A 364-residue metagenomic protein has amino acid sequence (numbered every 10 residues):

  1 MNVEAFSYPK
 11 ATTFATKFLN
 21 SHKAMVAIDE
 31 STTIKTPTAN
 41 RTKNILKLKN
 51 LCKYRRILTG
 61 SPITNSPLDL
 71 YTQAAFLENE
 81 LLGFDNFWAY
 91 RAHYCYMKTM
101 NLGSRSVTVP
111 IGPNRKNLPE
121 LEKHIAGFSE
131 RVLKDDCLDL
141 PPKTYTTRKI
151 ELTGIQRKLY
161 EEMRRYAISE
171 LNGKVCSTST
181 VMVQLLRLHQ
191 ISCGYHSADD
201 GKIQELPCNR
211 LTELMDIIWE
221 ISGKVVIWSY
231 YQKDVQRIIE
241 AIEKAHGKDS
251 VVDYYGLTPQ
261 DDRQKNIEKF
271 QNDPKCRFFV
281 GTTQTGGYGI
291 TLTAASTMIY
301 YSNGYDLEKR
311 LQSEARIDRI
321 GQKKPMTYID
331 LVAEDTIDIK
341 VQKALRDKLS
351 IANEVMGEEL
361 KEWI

Functional and structural regions predicted by a protein language model:
M1-A5, T16-N20, N40-K53, G83-I203 (+2 more regions): Inter-lobe coupling linker of SF2 helicases/translocases
N2-Y8, T33-N40, Y231-K233, V251-Q264 (+2 more regions): Conserved helicase motor
Y8-A11, N65-P67, V235-I239, R263-Q264 (+2 more regions): SF2 helicase motor core recognition
D29-E30: Walker B catalytic acidic pair
L51-Y54, D69-T72, K143-Y145, G247-S250 (+2 more regions): Short glycine-/polar-rich loops that comprise or flank the Walker A/P-loop and associated switch/sensor motifs
K53-P67, A75: Conserved helicase ATPase motor motifs in RecA-like P-loop NTPase domains
V226-W228, Q236-R237, E243-T283: Conserved helicase ATPase core of P-loop NTP-dependent helicases/translocases
Y305-I364: A conserved SF2-helicase RecA2
